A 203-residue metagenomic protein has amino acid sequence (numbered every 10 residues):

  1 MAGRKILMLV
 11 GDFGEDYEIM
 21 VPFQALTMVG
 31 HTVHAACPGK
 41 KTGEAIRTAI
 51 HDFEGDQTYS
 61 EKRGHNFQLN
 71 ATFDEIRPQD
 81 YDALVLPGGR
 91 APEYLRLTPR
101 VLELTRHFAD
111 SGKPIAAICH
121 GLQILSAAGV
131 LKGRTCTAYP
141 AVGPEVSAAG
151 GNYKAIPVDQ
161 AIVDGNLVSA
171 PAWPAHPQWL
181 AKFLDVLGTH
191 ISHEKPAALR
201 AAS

Functional and structural regions predicted by a protein language model:
M1-S111, I124-T135, G143-S203: Extended, subdomain-level signal for the structured scaffold at the beginning of enzyme domains
I118-G121: Short, thiol/selenol-centered motifs that function as redox-active sites or metal-ligating centers
